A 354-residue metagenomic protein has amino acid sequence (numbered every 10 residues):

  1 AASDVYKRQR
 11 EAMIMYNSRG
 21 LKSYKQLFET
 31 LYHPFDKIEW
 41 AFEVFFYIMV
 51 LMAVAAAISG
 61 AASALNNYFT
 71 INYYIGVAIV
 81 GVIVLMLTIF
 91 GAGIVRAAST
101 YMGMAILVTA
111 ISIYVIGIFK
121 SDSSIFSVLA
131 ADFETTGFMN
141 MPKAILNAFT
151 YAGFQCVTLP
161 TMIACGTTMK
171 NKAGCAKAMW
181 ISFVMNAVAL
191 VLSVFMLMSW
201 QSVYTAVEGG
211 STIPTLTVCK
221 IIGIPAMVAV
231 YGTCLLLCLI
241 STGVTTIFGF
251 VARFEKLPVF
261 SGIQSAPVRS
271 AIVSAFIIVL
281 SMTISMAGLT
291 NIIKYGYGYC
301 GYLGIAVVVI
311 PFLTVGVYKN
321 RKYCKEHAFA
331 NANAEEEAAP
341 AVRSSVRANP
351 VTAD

Functional and structural regions predicted by a protein language model:
A2-Y6: Short, small-residue-biased leader/transition segments that mark boundaries at the very start of proteins
L21-Q26, D36-F69, G232-P258, T290 (+2 more regions): Hydrophobic transmembrane alpha-helices that form the core helical bundles of multi-pass secondary transporters
Q26-P34, A57-V77, G166-V188, T246-S274: Helix-loop-helix connectors at the membrane interface of multi-pass transporters/channels
W40-Y47, N67-G91, V108-A110, F154-M162 (+4 more regions): Transmembrane alpha-helical segments of multi-pass small-molecule transport proteins
A57-N67, G81-M102, T168-N171, L280-Y295: Membrane-water interface regions at transmembrane-helix termini and the short interhelical loops of multi-pass membrane
V84, T88, A105-T135, L197-M198 (+1 more regions): Hydrophobic alpha-helical segments and their helix-loop junctions in multi-pass secondary transporters
I113-T158, A173: Helix-loop-helix junctions that connect adjacent transmembrane segments in multi-pass membrane transporters
L197-V228: Membrane-interface interhelical connector segments
